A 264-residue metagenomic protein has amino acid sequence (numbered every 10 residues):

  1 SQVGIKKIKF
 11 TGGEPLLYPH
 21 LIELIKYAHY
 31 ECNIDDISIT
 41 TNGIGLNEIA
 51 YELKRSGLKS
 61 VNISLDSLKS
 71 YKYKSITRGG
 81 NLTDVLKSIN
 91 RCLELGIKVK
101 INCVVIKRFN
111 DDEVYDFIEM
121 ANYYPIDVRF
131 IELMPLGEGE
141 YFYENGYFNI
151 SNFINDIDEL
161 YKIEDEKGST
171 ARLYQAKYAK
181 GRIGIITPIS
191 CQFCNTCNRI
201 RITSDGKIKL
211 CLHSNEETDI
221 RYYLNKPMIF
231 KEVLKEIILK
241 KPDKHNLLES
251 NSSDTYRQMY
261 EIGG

Functional and structural regions predicted by a protein language model:
S1-F10, E14, Y18-I131: Radical SAM/AdoMet-radical enzyme domain recognition
Y123, L133-G264: Auxiliary Fe-S-binding modules of radical SAM enzymes
